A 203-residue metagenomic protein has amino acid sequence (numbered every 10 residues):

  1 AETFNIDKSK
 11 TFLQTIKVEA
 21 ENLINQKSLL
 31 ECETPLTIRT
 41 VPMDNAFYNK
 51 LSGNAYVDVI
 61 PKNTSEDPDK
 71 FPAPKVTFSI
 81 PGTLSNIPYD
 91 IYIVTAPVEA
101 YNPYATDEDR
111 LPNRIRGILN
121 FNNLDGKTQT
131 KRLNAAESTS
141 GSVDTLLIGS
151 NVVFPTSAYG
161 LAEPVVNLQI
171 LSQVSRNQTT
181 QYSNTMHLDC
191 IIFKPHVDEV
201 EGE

Functional and structural regions predicted by a protein language model:
A1-E203: Extracytoplasmic
